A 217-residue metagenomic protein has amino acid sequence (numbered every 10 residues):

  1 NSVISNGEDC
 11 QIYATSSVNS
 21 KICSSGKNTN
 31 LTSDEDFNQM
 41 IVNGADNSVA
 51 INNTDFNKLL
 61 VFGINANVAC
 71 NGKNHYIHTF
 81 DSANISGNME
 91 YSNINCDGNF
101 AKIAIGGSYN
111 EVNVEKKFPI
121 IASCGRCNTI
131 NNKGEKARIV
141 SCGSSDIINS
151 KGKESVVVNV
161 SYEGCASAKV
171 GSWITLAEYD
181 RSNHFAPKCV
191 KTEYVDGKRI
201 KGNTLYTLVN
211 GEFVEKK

Functional and structural regions predicted by a protein language model:
N1-G202, T207: Extended beta-solenoid/beta-helix repeat architectures
T204-K217: Intrinsically disordered, low-complexity serine/proline/glycine/threonine-rich regulatory regions
